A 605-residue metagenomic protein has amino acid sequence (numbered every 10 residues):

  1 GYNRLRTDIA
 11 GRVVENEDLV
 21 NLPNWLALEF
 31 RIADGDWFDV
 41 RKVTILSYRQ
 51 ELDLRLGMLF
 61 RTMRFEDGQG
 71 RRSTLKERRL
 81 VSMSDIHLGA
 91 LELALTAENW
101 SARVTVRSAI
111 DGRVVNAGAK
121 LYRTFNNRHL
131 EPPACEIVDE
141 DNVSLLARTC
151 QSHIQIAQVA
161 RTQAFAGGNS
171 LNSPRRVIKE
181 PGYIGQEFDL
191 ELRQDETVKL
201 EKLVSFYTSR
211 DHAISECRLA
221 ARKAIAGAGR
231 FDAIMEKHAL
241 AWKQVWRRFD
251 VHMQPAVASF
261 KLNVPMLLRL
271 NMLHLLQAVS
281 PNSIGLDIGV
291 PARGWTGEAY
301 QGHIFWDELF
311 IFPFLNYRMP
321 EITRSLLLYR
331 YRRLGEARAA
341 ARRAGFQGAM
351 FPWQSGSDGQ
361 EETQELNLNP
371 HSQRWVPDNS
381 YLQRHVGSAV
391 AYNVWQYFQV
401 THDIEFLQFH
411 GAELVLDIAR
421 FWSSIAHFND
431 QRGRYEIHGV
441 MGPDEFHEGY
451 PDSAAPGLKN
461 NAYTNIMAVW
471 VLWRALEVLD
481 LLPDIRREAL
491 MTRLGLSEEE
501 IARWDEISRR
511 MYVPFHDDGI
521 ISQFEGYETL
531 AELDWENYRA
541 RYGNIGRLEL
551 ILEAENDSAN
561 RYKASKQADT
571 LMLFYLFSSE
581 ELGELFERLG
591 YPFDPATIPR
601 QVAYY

Functional and structural regions predicted by a protein language model:
G1-Y300, N556: Acidic/polar, glycine-enriched structural segments that form the non-catalytic walls/loops of the carbohydrate-binding
W25-A27, F38-K42, N263-R269, L275 (+2 more regions): Carboxylate/His-rich catalytic cores and anion/metal-binding grooves
E92-L95, L270-Q277, D307-I322, R333 (+4 more regions): Alpha-helical support elements that line or immediately flank enzyme active sites and cofactor-binding pockets
W100, V104, R210-C217, H252-V257 (+3 more regions): Inter-helical turn/loop segments and adjacent helix faces that build the functional surface of alpha-helical bundle
V279-T296, E321-Y392, F398, E405-F409 (+2 more regions): Helix-terminus loop motifs that line ligand-binding clefts
T296-W306, R374-G387, G449-T464, E553-Q567 (+1 more regions): Solvent-exposed loop and edge beta-strand segments that line ligand/cofactor-binding and catalytic clefts
Q301-F310, F314-R333, F409, W473-L481 (+1 more regions): Active-site core of glycosidic bond-cleaving carbohydrate-active enzymes
F421-L496: Acidic/histidine-rich catalytic neighborhood
